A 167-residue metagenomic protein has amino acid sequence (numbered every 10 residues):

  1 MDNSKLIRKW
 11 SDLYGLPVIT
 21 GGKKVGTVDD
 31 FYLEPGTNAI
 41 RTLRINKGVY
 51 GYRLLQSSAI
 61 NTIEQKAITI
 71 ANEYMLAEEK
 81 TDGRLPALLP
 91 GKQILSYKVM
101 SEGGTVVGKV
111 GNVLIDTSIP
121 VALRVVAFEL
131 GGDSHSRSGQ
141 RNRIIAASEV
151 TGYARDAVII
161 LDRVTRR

Functional and structural regions predicted by a protein language model:
M1-R167: Peripheral interaction segments used for macromolecular assembly
